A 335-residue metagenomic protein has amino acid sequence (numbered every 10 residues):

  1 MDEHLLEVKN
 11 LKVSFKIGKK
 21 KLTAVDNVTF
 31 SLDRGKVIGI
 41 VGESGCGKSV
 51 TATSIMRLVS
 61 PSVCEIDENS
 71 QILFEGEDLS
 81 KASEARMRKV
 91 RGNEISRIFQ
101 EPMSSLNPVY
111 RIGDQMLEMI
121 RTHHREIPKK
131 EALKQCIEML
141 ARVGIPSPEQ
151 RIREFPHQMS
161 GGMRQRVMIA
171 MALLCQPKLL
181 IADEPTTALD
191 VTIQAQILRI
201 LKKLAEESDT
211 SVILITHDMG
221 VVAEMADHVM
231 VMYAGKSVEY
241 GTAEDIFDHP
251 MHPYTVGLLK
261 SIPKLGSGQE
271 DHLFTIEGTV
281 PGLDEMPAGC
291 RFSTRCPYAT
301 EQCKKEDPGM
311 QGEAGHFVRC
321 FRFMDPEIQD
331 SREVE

Functional and structural regions predicted by a protein language model:
H4, P146-Q150, Y240-E335: Short catalytic/signature loops enriched in Gly
K16, Q71-K89, P128, R199 (+1 more regions): ABC ATPase NBD Q-loop/coupling interface
E43, I181, P185, L189-D271: P-loop NTP-binding/switch modules centered on Walker-like glycine-rich loops
Q71, D78, E118, K130-Q150 (+1 more regions): Conserved ABC ATPase "signature" region
D78-S96, T122, D245-P250, G282-P287: ABC ATPase NBD coupling module
L174-K178: A short, proline-enriched helix->beta-strand linker immediately N-terminal to the Walker B motif in ABC-type P-loop
